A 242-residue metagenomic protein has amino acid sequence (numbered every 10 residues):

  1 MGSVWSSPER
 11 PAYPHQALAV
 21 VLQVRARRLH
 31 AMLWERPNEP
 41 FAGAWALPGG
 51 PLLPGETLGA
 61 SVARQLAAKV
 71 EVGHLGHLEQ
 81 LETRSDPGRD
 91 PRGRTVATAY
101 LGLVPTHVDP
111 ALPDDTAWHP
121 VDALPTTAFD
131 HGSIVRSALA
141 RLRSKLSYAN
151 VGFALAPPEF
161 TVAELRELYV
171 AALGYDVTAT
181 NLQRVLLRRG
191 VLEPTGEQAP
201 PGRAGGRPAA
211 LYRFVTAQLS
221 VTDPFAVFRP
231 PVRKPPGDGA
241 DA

Functional and structural regions predicted by a protein language model:
M1, W5-S6, V24-A26, A31-M32 (+3 more regions): Core subunits and conserved enzymes of cellular information-processing and envelope-translocation systems across
S6-W45: N-terminal strand-loop-strand
Y13-V20, H30, G59-A63, A67-A111 (+3 more regions): Active-site segment of metal-dependent pyrophosphate-handling enzymes, primarily the Nudix hydrolase catalytic core
E39, L47-P48, G55-L58, V62: Active-site-proximal cofactor/substrate-binding loop regions of enzyme domains
A99-G102, P110-L146, L155-A163, L168 (+2 more regions): NUDIX/MutT-family hydrolases
E167-D176: Short helix-coil junctions and helix-kink-helix linkers
P194-A242: Long, intrinsically disordered, low-complexity Ser/Thr/Pro-rich regulatory/activation regions of nuclear proteins
